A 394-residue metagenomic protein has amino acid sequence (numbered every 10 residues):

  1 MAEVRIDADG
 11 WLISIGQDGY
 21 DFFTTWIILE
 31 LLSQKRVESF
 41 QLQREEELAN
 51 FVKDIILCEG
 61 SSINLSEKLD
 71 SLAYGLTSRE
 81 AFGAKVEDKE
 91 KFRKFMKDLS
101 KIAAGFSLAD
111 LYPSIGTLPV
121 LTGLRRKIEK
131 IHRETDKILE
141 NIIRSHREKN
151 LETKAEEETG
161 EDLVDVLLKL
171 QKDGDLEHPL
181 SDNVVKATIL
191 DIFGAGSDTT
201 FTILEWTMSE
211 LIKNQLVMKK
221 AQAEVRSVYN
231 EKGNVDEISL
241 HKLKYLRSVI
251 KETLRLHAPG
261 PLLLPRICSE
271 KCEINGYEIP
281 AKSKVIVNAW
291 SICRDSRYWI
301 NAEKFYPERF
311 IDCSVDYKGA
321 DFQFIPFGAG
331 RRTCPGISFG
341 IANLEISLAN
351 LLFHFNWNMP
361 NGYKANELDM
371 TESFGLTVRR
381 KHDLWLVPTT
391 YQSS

Functional and structural regions predicted by a protein language model:
M1-Q43, N64, L69-L76, K91-G116 (+1 more regions): Cytochrome P450 substrate-recognition site 1
W11, L190, C313-L344, T371-S373: Cytochrome P450 heme-thiolate "Cys pocket" and heme-binding signature region
L32-R36, A104-S107, I131-L204, K232-L243 (+3 more regions): Conserved cytochrome P450 catalytic core segment spanning the I/J/K helices
A73, T77, F82, I131 (+7 more regions): Central I-helix of cytochrome P450 enzymes
E87, Q215, I337-T377: Cytochrome P450 heme-binding "Cys pocket" and the immediately downstream C-terminal segment
E177, S181, D236-E252, L263-I286 (+2 more regions): Cytochrome P450 C-terminal beta-domain/meander region
V287-V315: Conserved cytochrome P450 K-helix/beta-meander segment immediately N-terminal to the heme-binding cysteine loop
W357, G375-S394: C-terminal helix/juxtamembrane-tail motif
